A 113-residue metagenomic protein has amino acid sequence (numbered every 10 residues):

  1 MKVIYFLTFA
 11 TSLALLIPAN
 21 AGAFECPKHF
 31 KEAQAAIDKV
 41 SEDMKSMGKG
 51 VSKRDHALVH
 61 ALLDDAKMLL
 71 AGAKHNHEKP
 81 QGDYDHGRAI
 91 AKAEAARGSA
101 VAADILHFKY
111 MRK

Functional and structural regions predicted by a protein language model:
M1-L7: Bacterial N-terminal signal peptides that target proteins for export
F9-L13: Hydrophobic helical h-region of N-terminal Sec-dependent signal peptides in bacterial secretory/periplasmic proteins
L16-P18: N-terminal signal peptide c-region/cleavage motif recognized by signal peptidases
N20-K113: Long, charged/polar, soluble alpha-helical segments
